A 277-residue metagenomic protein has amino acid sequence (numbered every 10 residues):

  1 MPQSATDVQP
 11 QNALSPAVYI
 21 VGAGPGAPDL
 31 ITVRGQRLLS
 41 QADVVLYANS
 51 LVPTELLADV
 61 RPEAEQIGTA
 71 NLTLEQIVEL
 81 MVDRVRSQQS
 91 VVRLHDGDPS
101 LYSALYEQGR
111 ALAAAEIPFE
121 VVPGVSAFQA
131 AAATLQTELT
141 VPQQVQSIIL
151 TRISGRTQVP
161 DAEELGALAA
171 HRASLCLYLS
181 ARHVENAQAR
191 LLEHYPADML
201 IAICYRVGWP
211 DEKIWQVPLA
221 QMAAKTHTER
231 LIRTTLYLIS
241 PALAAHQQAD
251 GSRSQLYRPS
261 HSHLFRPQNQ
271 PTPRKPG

Functional and structural regions predicted by a protein language model:
M1-V122, T235: Class I S-adenosyl-L-methionine
P2-Q3, D7, P16-V18, Q76 (+2 more regions): A contiguous loop/helix-start segment that scaffolds small-molecule binding in enzyme catalytic cores
P10-Q11, Q36, A58, D83 (+4 more regions): Short secondary-structure boundary/capping segments
I31-V33, A130-A133, A187-Q188: Short hydrophobic alpha-helical segments that form membrane-spanning helices or hydrophobic packing faces of helical
R34-L38, V60-E63, Q108-A111, T137 (+3 more regions): Short, solvent-exposed amphipathic alpha-helical segments in soluble enzyme and RNA/protein-processing domains
P53-T54, L74-E75, S126-A130, S147-L150 (+3 more regions): Short gly/pro/ser/thr-enriched loop/turn and capping motifs at secondary-structure boundaries
D98-H171, W215-Q216: Class I SAM-dependent methyltransferase SAM-binding "motif I" and its flanking Rossmann-like core
